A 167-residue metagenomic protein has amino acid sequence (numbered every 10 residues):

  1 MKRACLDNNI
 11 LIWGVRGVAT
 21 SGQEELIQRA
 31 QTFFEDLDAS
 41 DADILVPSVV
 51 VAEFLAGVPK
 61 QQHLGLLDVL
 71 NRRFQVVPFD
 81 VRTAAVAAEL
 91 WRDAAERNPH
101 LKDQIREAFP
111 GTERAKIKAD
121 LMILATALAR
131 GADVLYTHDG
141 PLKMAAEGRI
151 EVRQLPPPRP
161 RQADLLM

Functional and structural regions predicted by a protein language model:
M1-V46, L55-F74, R161-L165: Short, well-structured N-terminal submotif of metal-dependent ribonuclease cores
R3, E113, L124-M167: Acidic, PIN/NYN-like endoribonuclease modules and their adjacent C-terminal/linker elements
L6, V46, P78, K118 (+1 more regions): Short beta-strand scaffold positions
I10, V50, T83, M122-I123 (+1 more regions): Alpha-helix capping/helix-boundary segments
E24-L37, K102-A125: Glycine-rich, flexible loop segments associated with nucleotide phosphate handling
V51, L64, A84-A87, D120: A general structural signal for well-ordered alpha-helical segments in protein cores
Q75-E113: Acidic catalytic patch
